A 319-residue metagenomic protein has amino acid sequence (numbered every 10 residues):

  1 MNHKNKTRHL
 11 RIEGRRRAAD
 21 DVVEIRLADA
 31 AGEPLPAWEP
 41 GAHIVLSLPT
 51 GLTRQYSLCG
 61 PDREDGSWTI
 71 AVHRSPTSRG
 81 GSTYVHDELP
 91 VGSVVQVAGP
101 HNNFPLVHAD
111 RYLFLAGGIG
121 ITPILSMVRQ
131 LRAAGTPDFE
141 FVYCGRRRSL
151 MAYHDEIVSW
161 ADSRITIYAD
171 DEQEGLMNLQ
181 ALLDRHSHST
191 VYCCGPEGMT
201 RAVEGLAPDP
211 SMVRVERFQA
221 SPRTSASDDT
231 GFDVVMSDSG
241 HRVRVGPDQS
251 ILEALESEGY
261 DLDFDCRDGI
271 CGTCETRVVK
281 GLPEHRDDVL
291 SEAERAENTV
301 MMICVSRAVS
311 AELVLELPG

Functional and structural regions predicted by a protein language model:
N2-V94, A98, G145-R147, E156: Ferredoxin-reductase
H3, T83-G240, R244: FNR/FR-type flavoprotein reductase catalytic core
P49, P100-H101, V279, P318: Short, surface-exposed secondary-structure boundary micro-motifs
D171-E174, R185, G246, R307-G319: Short flanking/linker segments adjacent to small metal-binding domains or redox-active Cys/His motifs
S237, H241-D261: Ferredoxin-like iron-sulfur electron-transfer modules
A254-E258, D263, T273-G319: Iron-sulfur (Fe-S) cluster-binding segments and ferredoxin-like electron-carrier domains, especially [2Fe-2S]
